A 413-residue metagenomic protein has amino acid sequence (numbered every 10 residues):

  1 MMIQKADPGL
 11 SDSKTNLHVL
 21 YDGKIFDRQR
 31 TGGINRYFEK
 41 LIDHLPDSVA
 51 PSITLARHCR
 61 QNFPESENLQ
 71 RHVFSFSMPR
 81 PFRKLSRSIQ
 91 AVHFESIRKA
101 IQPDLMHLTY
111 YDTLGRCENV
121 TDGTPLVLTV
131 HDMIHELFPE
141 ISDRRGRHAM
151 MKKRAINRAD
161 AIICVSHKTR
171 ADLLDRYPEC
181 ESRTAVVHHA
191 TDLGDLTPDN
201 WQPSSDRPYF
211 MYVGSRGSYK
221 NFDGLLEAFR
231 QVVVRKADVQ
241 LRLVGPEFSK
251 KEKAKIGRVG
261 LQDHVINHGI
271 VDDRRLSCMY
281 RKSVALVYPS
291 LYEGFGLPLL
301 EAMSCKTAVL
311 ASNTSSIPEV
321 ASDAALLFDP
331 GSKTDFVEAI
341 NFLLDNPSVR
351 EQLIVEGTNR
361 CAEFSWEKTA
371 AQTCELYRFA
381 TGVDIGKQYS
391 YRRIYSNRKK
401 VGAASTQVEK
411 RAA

Functional and structural regions predicted by a protein language model:
M2-A413: Carbohydrate transferase catalytic cores enriched for Leloir-type hexosyltransferases
